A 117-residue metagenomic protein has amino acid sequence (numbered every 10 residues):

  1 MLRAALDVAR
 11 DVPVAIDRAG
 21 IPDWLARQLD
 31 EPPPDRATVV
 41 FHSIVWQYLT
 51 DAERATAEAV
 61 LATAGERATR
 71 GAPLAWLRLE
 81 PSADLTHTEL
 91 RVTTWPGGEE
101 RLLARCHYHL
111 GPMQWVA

Functional and structural regions predicted by a protein language model:
M1-A117: Alpha-helical subdomain
